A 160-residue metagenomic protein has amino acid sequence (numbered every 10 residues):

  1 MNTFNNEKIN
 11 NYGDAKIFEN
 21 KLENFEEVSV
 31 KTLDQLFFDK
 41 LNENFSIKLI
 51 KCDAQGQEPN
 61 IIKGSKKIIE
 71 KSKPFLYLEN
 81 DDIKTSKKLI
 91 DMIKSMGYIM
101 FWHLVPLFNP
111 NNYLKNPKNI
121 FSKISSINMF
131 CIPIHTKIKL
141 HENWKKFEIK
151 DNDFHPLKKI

Functional and structural regions predicted by a protein language model:
M1-F4, I62, K88-I90, Y113: Short, well-ordered secondary-structure micro-motifs
M1-F45, S125-M129, H135-K145: Glycine-rich adenosyl-binding loop in Rossmann-like folds that engage adenosine-containing cofactors
N2-N10, I69, M92-G97, K118-I120: Short, hinge-like loop/turn segments at secondary-structure boundaries
N6-K8, Q55-Q57, E79-N80, L107-N112: A short linear-motif detector with a strong N-terminal bias
I9-A15, N24, K71-F75, Y98-F101 (+2 more regions): Short, surface-exposed linear patches
D14-L22, E27, Y77-E79, H103-L107 (+2 more regions): Short, surface-exposed, polar/charged, turn-prone segments marking secondary-structure boundaries
V30-K87: Active-site segment flanking the S-adenosylmethionine/decSAM binding pocket in AdoMet-dependent transferases
L89-I160: Binuclear metal-ion centers of metallo-dependent hydrolases, dominated by the metallo-beta-lactamase
